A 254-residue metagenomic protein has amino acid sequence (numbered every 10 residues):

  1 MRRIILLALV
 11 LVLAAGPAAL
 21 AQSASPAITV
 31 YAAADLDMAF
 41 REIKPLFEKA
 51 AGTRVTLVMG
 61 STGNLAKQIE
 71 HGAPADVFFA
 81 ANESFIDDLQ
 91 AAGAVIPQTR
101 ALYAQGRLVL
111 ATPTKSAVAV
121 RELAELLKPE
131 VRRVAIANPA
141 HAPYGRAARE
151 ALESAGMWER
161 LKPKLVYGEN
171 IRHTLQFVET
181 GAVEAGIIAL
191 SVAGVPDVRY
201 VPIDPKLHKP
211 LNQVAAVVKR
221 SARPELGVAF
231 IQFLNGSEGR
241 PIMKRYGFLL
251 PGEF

Functional and structural regions predicted by a protein language model:
I5-G16: Bacterial N-terminal signal peptides
L20-M59, G63-A73, A80-E83, D87-I96 (+1 more regions): Exported/periplasmic ABC-transporter solute-binding proteins
